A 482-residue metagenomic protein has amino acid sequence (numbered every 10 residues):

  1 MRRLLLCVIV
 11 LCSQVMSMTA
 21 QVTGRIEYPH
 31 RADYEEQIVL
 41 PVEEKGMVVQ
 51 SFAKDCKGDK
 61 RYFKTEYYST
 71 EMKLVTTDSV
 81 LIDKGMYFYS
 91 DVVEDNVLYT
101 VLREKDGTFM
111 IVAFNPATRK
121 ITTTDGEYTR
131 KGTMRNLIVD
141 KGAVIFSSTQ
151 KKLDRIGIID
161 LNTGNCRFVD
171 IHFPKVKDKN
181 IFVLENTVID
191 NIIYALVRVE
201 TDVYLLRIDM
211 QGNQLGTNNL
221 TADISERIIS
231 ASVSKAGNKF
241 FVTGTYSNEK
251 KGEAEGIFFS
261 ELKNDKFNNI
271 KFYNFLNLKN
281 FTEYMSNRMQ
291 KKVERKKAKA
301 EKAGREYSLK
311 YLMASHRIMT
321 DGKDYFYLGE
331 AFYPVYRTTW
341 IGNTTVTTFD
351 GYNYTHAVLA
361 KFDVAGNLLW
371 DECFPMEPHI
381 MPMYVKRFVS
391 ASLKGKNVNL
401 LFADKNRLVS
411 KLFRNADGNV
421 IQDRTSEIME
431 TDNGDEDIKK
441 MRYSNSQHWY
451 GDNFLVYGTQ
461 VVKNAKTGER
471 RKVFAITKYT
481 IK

Functional and structural regions predicted by a protein language model:
M1-R25: Bacterial Sec-dependent N-terminal signal peptides
Q21-M86, E253, K271-N277, F281-Y307: Start-of-domain marker
H30-L40, I82-V92, E127-K141, V176-N186 (+3 more regions): Repeated scaffold domains used in trafficking and secretory/extracellular systems, primarily beta-propellers
V39, E43-G58, D91-K105, R135-G157 (+8 more regions): Short beta-strand elements that form the blades of beta-propeller/WD-repeat-like and other beta-sheet-rich scaffold
F63-T70, I111-T118, I156-N162, D202-N213 (+4 more regions): Beta-propeller blade signature
E71-M110, I121-M134, K175, T217-R227 (+1 more regions): Blade-loop segments of beta-propeller domains
V203-D324: Long, internal scaffold/assembly segments composed of regular secondary structure
N218-S230, F272-E294, K299-K310, W370-S390 (+1 more regions): Conserved blade-ending motifs and adjacent loop-strand segments that build the rim/top face of beta-propeller domains
